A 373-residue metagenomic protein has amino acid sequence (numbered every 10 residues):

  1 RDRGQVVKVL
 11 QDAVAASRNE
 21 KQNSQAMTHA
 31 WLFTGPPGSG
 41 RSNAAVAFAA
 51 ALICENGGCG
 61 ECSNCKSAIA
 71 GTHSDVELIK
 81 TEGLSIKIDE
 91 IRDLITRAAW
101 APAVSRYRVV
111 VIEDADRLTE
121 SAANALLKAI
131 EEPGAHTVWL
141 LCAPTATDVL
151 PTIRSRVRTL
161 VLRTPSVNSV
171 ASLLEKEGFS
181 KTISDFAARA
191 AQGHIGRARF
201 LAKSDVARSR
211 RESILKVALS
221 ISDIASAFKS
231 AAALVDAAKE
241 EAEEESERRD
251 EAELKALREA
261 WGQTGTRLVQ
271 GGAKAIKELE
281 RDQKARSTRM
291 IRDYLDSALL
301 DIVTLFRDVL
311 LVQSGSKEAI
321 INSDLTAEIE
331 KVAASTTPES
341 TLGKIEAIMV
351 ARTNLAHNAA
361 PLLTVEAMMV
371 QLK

Functional and structural regions predicted by a protein language model:
R1-A50, S67, A135-T137, P144-A298 (+1 more regions): Charged, glycine-rich active-site and insertion segments that engage polyanionic ligands
R1-S121, K128-E131: Clamp-loader machinery-focused feature within the broader ASCE/P-loop NTPase space
L84, D116-T119, C142, A146 (+1 more regions): Short capping loops/turns at secondary-structure boundaries
A99, N124-L141, P151: Conserved catalytic/switch belt of AAA+ P-loop NTPases
V110, L140-A143: Conserved D-loop beta-strand region of ABC ATPase nucleotide-binding domains
I302: Conserved phosphate-interacting/catalytic interface
